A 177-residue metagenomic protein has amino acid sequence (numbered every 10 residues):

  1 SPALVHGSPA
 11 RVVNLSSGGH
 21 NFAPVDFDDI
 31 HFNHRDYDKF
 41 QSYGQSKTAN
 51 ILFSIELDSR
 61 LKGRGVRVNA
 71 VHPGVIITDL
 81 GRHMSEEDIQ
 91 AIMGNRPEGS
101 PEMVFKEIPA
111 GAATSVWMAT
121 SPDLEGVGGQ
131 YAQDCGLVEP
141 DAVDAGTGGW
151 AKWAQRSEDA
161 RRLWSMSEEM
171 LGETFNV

Functional and structural regions predicted by a protein language model:
S1-G94, E169-V177: Rossmann-fold NAD(P)H-dependent dehydrogenase/reductase core
N14, D29-I30, P109-G111, G149: Intrinsically disordered, low-complexity segments enriched in polar/charged residues with Gly/Pro, especially when
S46, N95-G148, A154-R161, E169: C-terminal helical subdomain
